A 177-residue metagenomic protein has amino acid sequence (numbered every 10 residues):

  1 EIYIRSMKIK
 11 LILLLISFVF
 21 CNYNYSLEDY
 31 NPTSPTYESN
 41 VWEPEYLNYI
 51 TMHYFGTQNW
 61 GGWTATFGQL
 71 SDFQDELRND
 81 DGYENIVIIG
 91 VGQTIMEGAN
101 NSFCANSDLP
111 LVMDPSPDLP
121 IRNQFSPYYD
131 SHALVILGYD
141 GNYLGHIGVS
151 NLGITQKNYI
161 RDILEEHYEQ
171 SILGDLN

Functional and structural regions predicted by a protein language model:
E1-N177: Residue-level recognition of alpha-helix boundary/capping or hinge positions
